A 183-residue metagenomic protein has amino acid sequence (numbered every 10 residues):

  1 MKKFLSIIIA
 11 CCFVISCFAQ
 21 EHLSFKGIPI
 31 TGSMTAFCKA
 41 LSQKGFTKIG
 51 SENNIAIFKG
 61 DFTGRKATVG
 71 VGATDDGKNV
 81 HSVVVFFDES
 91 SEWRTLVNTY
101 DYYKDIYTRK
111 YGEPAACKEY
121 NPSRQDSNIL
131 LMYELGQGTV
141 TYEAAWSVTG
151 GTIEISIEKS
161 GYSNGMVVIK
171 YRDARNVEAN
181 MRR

Functional and structural regions predicted by a protein language model:
F4-I15: Sec-dependent N-terminal signal peptides
A10, F62, T74-D76, L135-Q137 (+1 more regions): Sterically constrained small-residue positions within well-ordered secondary structures of folded domains
Q20-N53, D88-R183: Non-cytosolic coordination micro-motifs
S24, P29-M34, N53-D76: Accessory recognition modules or surfaces
G60-D105: Mid-chain, structured segments of secreted extracytoplasmic proteins
